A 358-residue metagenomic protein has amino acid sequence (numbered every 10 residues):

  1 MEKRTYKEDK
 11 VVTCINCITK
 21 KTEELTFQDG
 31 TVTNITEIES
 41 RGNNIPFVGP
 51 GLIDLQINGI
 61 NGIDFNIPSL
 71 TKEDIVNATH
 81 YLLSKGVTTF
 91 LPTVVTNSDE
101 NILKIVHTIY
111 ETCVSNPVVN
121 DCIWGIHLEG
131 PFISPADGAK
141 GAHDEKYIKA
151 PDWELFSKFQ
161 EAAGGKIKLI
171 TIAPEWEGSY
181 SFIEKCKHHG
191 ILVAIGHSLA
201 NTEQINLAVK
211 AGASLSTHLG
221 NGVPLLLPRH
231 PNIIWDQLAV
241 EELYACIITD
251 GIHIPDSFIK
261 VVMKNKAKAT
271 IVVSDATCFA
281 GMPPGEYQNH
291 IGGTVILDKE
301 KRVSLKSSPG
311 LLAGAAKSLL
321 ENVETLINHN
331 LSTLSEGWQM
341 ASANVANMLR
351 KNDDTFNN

Functional and structural regions predicted by a protein language model:
E2-T13, T36-S69, I75-V76, H80 (+1 more regions): Replace "His-x-His-based motif
D9, G30, Q56, L82 (+7 more regions): Divalent metal-coordination and catalytic microenvironments
T19-F27: A conserved glycine-rich beta-strand in the N-terminal activation segment of trypsin-fold
F47, L55, I67-D121, K146-A162 (+1 more regions): Alpha-helical scaffold segments that flank or form the walls of functional sites
G51-I53, A194, L215, V272-V273: Residue-level marker for buried hydrophobic side chains located in beta-strands that build the well-ordered beta-sheet
N58-D64, V76-I105, D121-S134, A163-E175 (+3 more regions): Divalent metal-dependent hydrolysis catalytic cores, especially in the metallo-beta-lactamase
L128, P135-N232: Divalent metal-binding pocket/active-site signature
Q204-A341, N347-D354: Active-site-adjacent C-terminal substructures of enzyme catalytic domains
